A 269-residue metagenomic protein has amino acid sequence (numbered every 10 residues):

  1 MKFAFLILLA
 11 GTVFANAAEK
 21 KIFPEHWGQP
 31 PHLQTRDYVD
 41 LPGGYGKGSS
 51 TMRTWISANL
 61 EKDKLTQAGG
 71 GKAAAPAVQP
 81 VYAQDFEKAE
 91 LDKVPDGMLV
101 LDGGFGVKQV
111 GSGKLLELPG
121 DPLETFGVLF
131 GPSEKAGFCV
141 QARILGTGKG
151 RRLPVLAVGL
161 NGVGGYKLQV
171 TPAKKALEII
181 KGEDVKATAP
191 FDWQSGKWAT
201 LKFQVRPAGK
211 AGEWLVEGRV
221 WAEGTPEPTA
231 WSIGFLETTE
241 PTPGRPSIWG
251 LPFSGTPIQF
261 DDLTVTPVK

Functional and structural regions predicted by a protein language model:
M1-I7: Sec-dependent signal peptide recognition, specifically the positively charged N-region followed immediately by
I7-A17: Hydrophobic h-region of N-terminal signal peptides that target proteins for export in Gram-negative bacteria
W27, F86, V140-A142, K197-K210 (+1 more regions): Short tryptophan-centered beta-strand motifs in secreted/extracellular beta-sheet-rich domains of glycan-recognition
H32-K64, E90-E124: Extracellular glycan-recognition surfaces and repeat-rich motifs
V110-G113, E117-G182, V268: Secretory/extracellular carbohydrate-interaction modules and structurally similar beta-sandwich "look-alikes"
F126-P132, K186-W193, F235-L236, W249-G250: Beta-strand-rich interaction surfaces with strong enrichment in secreted/lumenal proteins
I180-K202: Short, aromatic/His-centered strand-loop micro-motif at the edge of beta-sheets
P226-Q259: Flexible glycan-contacting loops in extracellular carbohydrate-active proteins
